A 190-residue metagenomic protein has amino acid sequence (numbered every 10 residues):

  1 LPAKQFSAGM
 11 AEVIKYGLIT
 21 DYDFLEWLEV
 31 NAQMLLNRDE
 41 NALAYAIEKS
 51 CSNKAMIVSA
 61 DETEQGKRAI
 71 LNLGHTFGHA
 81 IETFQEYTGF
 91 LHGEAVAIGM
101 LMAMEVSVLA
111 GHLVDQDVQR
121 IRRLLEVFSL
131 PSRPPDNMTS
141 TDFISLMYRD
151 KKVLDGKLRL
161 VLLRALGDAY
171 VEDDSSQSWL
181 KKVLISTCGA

Functional and structural regions predicted by a protein language model:
L1-L71: Carboxylate- and glycine-rich phosphate/diphosphate-binding segment that chelates Mg2+/Mn2+
Q5, A11-I14, H112-A190: C-terminal charged capping/lid subdomain of soluble metabolic enzymes
I70-L73, F90-V96: Short glycine/threonine-rich catalytic loop with a Thr-x-Gly-x-Asp
L73, F77, I81: Active-site His/Glu-centered metal-binding helix of metallohydrolases
A80-G89: Catalytic Zn2+-binding segment of zinc metalloproteases
V96-I98, M102: Small-residue-rich helix-loop
A103-A110: Helix-loop-helix
